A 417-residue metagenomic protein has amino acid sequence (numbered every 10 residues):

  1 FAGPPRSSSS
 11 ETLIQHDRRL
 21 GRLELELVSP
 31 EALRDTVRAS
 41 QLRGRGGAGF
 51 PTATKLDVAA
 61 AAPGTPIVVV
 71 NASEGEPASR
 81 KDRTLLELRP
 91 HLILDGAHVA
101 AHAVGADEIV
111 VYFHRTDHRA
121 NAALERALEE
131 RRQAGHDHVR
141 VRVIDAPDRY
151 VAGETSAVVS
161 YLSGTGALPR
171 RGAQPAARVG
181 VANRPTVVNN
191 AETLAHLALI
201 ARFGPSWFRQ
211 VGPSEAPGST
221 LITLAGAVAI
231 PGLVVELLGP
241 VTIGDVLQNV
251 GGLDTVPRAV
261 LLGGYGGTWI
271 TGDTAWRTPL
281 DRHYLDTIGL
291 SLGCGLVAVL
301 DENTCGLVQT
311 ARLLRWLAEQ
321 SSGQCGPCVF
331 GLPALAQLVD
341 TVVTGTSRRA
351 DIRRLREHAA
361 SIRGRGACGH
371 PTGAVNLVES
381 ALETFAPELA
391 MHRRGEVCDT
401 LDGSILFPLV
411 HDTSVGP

Functional and structural regions predicted by a protein language model:
F1-G166: Iron-sulfur-cluster electron-transfer modules
G21-T36, P63-P66, A72, K81-L85 (+4 more regions): Ferredoxin-type iron-sulfur electron-transfer modules in oxidoreductases and energy-metabolism complexes
A48, A53-L56, R80-D82, N121-R126 (+8 more regions): Short acidic, glycine/serine/threonine-rich loops at helix termini
V69, V110, R142, V158 (+8 more regions): Structured core elements
K81-L92, P185, N189, L238 (+1 more regions): Short alpha-helix boundary/capping segments
L94-A100, L238-T255: Short amphipathic, charge-patterned alpha-helical segments
H118, G226-I230, G252, R258-L280: Short acidic beta-strand-loop surface patches of small beta-rich interaction domains
N121-L238, V250-G252: Hydrophobic alpha-helical positions that pack around
